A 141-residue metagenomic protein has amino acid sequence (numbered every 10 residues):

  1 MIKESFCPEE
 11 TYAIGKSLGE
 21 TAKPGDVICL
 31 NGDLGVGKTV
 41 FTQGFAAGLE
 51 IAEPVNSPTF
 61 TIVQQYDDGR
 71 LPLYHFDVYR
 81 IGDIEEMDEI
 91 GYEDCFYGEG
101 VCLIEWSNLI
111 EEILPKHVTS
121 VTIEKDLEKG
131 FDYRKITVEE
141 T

Functional and structural regions predicted by a protein language model:
M1, A47, E85-M87, E93-T141: Short phosphate-coordinating micro-motif centered on Lys-Gly-acidic
M1-G15: N-terminal pre-Walker A segment at the start of P-loop NTPase domains
E20-G25: Phosphate-binding P-loop
V27-C29: Short hydrophobic/aromatic beta-strand immediately N-terminal to the Walker A/P-loop
N31-D33: P-loop (Walker A) phosphate-binding loop of NTP-binding proteins
K38: Conserved lysine of the Walker
I51-Y66: Short beta-strand-centered segment that lines the nucleotide-binding/catalytic pocket of NTP-utilizing
